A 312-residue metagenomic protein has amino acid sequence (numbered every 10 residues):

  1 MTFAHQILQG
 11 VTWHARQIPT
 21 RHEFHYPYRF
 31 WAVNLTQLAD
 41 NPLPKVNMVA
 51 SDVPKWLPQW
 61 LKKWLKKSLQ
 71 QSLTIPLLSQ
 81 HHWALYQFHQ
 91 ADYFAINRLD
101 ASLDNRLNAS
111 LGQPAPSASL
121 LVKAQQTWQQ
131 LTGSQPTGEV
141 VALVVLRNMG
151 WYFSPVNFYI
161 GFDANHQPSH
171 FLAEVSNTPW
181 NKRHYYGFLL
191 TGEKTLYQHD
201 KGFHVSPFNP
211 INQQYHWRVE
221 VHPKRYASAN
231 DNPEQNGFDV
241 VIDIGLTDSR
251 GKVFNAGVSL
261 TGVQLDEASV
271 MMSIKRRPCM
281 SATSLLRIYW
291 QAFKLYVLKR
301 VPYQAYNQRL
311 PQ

Functional and structural regions predicted by a protein language model:
M1-Q312: Mature, function-bearing regions of proteins
